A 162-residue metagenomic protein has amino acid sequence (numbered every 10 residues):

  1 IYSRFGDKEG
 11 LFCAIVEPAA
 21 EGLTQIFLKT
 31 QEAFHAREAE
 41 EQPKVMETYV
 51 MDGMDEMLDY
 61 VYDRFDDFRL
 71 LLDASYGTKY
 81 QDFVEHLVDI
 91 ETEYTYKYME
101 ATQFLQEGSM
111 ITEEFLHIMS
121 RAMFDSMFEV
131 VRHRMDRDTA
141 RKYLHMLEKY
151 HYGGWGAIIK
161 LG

Functional and structural regions predicted by a protein language model:
S3, G10-F34, T48, D52-E56 (+4 more regions): Alpha-helical structural segments
D7-G10, D66: Residue-level recognition of oxygen-bearing side chains
G22-A33, D67, A122-V130: Solvent-exposed, amphipathic alpha-helical segments
R37-P43, L71-T78, E107-G108: Short linear capping/connector segments at secondary-structure termini
E41-R69: Helix-turn-helix/homeodomain-like alpha-helical modules used for DNA recognition and transcription-factor dimerization
D52, E56-D63, Y76-Q103, E114-F124: Amphipathic alpha-helical packing segments from all-alpha helical-bundle domains
D63, E93-E100, L116-G162: C-terminal peripheral helix-coil segments that are non-catalytic and often amphipathic
L71-V88, K142-W155: C-terminal/domain-terminus segments
